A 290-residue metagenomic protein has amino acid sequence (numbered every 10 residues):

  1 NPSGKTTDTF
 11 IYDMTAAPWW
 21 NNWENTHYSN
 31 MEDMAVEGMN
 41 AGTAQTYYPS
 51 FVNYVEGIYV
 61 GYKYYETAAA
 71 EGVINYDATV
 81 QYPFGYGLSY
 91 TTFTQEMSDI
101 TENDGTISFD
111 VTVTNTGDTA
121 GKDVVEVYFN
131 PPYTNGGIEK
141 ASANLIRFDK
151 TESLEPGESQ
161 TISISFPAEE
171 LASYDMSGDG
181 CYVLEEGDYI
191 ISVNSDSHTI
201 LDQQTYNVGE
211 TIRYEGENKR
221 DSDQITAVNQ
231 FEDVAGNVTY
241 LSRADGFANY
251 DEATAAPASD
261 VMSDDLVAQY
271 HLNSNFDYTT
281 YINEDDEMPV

Functional and structural regions predicted by a protein language model:
N1-K122, C181-N194, T205, G209-V290: Secreted, periplasmic, or luminal enzymes acting at the cell surface/secretory milieu
T114-T116, N130, S165-E169: Solvent-exposed residues in well-ordered beta-strands and their adjoining turns, especially edge/terminal strands
A120-V127, D175-S177, D202-Q203: Short, hydrophobic/aromatic beta-strand segments
V125, N135-G178: Intrinsically disordered, low-complexity Pro/Gly/Ser/Thr-rich segments with frequent PxxP/GP/PP motifs and embedded
N130-N135, D196: Change "in extracellular beta-sheet-rich domains … of secreted and cell-surface proteins" to "in beta-sheet-rich domains
L145, I200-L201: Local beta-strand/beta-hairpin segments that build beta-sheet-rich folds
S165-S197: Short, surface-exposed ligand- or partner-binding patches at beta-edge/loop junctions that are enriched in aromatics
